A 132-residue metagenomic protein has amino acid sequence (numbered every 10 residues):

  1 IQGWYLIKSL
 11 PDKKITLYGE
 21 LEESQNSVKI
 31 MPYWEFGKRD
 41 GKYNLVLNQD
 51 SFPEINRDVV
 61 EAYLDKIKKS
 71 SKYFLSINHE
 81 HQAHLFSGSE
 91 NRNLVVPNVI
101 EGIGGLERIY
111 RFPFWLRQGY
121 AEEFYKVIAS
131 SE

Functional and structural regions predicted by a protein language model:
G3-K38, S76-E132: Class I (Rossmann-like) S-adenosyl-L-methionine-dependent methyltransferase catalytic domain, capturing the SAM-binding
D40-G41, K68: A short, aliphatic-rich alpha-helical micro-motif
Y43, D58-V59, L85-G88: Short conserved micro-motifs at the rims of enzyme active sites and ligand-binding pockets
L47: A conserved beta-strand element that flanks and buttresses the S-adenosyl-L-methionine
S51: Hydrophobic adenine-recognition pocket in adenosine-nucleotide-binding enzymes
E54-I67: A short, conserved alpha-helix within the catalytic core of class I
I67-K68, I100: Alpha-helix C-terminal capping segments
K69-F74: Short glycine-dipeptide loop
